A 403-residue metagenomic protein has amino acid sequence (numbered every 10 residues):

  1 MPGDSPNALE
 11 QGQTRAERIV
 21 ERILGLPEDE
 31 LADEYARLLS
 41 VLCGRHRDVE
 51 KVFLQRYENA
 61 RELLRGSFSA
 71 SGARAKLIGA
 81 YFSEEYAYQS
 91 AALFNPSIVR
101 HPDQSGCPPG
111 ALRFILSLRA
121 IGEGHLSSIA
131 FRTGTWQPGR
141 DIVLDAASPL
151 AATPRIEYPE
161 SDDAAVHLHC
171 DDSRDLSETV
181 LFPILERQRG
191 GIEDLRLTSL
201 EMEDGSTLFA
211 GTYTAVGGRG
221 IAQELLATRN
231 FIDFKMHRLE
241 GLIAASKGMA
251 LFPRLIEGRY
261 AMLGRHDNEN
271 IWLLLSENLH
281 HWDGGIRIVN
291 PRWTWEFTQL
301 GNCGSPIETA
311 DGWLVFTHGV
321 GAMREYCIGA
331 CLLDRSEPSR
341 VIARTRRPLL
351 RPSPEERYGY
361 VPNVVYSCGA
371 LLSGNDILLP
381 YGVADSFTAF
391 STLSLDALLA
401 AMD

Functional and structural regions predicted by a protein language model:
M1-I192, T198-M249, R254-T298, E308-Y360 (+2 more regions): Beta-rich carbohydrate-recognition and catalytic domains
A250, C303-G304, S367-C368, L378: Generic recognition of flexible, low-complexity loop/linker segments
W295-C303, N363-Y366: Donor nucleotide-activated moiety binding/catalytic core segment of transferases that use nucleotide-activated donors
V315, V365-G369: Extended, compositionally biased non-globular segments
